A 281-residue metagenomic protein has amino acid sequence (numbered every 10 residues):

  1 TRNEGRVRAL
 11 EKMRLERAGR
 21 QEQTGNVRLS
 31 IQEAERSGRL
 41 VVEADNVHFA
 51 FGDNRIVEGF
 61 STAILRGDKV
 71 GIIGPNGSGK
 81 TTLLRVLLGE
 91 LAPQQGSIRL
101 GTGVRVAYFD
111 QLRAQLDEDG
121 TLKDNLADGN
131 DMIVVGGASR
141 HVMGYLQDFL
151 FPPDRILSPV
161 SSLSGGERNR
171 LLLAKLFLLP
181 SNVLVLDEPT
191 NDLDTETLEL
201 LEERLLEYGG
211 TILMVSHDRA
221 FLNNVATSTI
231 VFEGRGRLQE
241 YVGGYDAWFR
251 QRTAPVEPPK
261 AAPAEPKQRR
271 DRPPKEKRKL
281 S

Functional and structural regions predicted by a protein language model:
T1-E4, L150: Short intracellular "coupling" helices and adjacent cytoplasmic loop segments at the cytosolic face of multi-pass
N3-A9, M13-Q21: Intracellular alpha-helical coupling/juxtamembrane segments of multi-pass membrane proteins
L29, E33-S281: ABC ATP-binding cassette signature C-motif
